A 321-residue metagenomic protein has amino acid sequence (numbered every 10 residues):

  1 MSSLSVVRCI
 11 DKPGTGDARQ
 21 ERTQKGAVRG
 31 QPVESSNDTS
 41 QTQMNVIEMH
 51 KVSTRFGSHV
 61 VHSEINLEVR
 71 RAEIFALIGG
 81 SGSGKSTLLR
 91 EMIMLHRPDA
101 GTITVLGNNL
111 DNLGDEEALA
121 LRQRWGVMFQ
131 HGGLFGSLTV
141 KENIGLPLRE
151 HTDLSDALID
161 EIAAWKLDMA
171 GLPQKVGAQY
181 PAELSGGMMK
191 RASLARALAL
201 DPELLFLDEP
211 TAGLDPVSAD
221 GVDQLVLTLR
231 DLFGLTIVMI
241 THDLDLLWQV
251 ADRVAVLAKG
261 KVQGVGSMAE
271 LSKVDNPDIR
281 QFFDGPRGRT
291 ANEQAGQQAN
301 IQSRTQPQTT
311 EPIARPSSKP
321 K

Functional and structural regions predicted by a protein language model:
I93: Helix-to-loop junction immediately C-terminal to a conserved catalytic motif
N109, A157-K175: Conserved ABC ATPase "signature" region
Y180-L184, M188: Conserved ABC ATPase signature
D201: Conserved catalytic motifs of ABC-family nucleotide-binding domains
L205-D208: Catalytic Walker B motif of ABC-type/P-loop ATPase nucleotide-binding domains
